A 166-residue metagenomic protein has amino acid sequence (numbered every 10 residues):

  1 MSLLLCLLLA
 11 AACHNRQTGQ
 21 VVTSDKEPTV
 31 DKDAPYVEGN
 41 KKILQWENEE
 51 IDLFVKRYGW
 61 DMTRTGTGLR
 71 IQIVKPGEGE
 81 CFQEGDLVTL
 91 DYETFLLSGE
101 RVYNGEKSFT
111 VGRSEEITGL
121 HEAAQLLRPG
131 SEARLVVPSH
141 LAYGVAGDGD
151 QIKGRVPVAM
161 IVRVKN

Functional and structural regions predicted by a protein language model:
M1-C13: Sec-dependent bacterial lipoprotein signal peptides
C13-N166: Cross-family detector of peptidyl-prolyl cis-trans isomerase
